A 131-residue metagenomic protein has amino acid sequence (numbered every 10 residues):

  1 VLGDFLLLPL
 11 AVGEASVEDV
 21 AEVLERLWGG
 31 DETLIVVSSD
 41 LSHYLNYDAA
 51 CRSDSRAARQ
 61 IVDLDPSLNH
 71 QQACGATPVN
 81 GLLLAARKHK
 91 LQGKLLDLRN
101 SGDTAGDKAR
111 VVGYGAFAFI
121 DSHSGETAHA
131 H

Functional and structural regions predicted by a protein language model:
V1-L34, Y44-H131: Flexible, D/E/H-enriched segments
S38-S42: Catalytic metal-binding/acid-base residues of hydrolase active sites
